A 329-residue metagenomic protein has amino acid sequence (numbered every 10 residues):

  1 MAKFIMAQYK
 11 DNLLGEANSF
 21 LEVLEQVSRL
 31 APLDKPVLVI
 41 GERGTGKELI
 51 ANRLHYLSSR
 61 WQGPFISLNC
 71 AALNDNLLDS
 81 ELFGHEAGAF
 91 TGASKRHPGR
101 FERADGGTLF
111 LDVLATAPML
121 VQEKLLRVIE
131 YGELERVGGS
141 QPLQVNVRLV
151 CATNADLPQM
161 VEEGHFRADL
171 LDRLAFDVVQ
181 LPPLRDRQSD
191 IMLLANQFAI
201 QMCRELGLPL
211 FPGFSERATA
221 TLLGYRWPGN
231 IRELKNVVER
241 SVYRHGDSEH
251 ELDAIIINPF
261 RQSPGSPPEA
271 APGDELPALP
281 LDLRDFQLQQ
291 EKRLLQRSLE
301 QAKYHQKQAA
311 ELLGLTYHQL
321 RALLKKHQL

Functional and structural regions predicted by a protein language model:
M1-L21, R29-P32, P36, S58-G63 (+3 more regions): Nucleotide-binding/hydrolysis machinery
N12, E25-T91, E102-P118, N146 (+2 more regions): Conserved post-Walker A coupling segment in P-loop NTPases
E22, R53, E81, K124-R127 (+4 more regions): Alpha-helical transmission elements in cytosolic ATPase-linked domains
V23, T45, L68, L82 (+12 more regions): Conserved RecA-like P-loop NTPase ATPase core
A31, A51, A104, C151-A152 (+2 more regions): Small-residue (primarily alanine) positions within well-ordered alpha-helices, especially packing/interaction faces
V37, G46, N52, N236 (+2 more regions): Bacterial C-terminal helix-turn-helix
I66, R96-G106, F110, P118-K124 (+2 more regions): AAA+/SF3 P-loop NTPase mechanochemical coupling elements
G88-K95, Y131-R136, Q159, L276-P277: Short gly/ser/thr-rich secondary-structure transition/capping motifs
